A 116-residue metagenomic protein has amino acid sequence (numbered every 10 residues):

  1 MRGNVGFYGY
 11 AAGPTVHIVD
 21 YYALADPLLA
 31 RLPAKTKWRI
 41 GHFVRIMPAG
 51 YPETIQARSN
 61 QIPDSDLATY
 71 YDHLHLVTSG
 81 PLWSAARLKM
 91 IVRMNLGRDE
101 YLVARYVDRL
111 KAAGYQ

Functional and structural regions predicted by a protein language model:
M1-Q116: C-terminal luminal/periplasmic domains and tails of membrane-associated envelope-modifying transferases
